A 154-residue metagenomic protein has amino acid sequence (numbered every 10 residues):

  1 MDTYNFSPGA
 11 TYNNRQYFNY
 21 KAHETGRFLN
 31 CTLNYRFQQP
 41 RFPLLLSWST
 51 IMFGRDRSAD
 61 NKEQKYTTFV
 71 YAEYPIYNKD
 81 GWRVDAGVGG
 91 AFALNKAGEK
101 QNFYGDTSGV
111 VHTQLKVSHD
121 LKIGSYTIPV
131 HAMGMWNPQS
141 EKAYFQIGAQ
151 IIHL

Functional and structural regions predicted by a protein language model:
M1, K65-T68, A72-V84, A91-A93: Glycine- and aromatic-enriched membrane insertion/assembly motifs of diderm outer-membrane and organelle channel
M1-Y71, A97-S108, Q146: Outer-membrane pore/translocation modules
S7-G9, P43-S47, R83-G87, T127-M133 (+1 more regions): Residue-level detector of the transmembrane beta-barrel scaffold of outer-membrane proteins
F37-P43, P75-A86, D120-V130, L154: Short loop/turn motifs that connect adjacent beta-strands in outer-membrane beta-barrel proteins
R83-K122, H131-M133: Outer membrane beta-barrel transmembrane domains
A93, S140-E141: Aliphatic-rich, non-membrane protein domains
L115, E141-L154: Outer-membrane beta-barrel "beta-signal"
M133-S140: A short, acidic, flexible beta-alpha connecting loop/helix-capping segment that sits on the rim of active
